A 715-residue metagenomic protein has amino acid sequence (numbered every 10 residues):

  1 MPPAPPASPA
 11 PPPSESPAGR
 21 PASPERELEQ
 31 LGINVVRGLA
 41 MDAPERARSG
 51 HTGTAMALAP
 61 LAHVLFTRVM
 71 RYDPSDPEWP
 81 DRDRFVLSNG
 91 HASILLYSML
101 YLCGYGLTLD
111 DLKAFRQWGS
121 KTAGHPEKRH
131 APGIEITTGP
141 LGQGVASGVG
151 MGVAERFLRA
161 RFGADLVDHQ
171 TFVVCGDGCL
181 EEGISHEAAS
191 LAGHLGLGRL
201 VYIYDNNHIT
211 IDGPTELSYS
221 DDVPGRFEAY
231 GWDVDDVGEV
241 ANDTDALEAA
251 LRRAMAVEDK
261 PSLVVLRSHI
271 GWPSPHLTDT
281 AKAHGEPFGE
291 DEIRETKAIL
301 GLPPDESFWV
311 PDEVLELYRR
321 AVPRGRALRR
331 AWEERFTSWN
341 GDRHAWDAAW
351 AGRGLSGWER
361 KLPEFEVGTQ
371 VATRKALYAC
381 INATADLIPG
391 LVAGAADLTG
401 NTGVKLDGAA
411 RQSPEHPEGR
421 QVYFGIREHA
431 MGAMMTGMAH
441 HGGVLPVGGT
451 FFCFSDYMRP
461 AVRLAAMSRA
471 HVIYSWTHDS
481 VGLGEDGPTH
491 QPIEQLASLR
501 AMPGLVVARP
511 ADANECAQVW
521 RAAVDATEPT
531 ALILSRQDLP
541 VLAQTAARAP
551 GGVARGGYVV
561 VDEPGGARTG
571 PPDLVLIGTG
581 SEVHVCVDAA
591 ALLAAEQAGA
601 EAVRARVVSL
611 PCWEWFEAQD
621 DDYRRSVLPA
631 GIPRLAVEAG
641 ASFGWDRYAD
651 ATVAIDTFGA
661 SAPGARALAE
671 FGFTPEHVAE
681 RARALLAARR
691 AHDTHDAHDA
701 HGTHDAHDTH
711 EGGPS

Functional and structural regions predicted by a protein language model:
R26, A43-T52, P80-S88, A131-G142 (+2 more regions): A short glycine/serine-rich beta->alpha loop
V35-S49, Y204-N207: N-terminal capping segment at the start of a domain
A47, D83-R84, I134-T137, A164-E182 (+5 more regions): A short, small-residue-rich loop immediately preceding and capping a beta-strand
A57-L195, K405-L406, M434, M438 (+1 more regions): Cofactor-binding active-site loop characterized by glycine-rich and histidine/acidic residues
D73-P74, E155-D165, H440-Y457, V472 (+1 more regions): Glycine-rich phosphate/pyrophosphate-binding loops and their adjacent beta-strand/loop elements at enzyme active sites
P80-D81, S262-S356: Terminal amphipathic helices with adjacent charged low-complexity linkers/tails
Q117-R129, S147, F157-D168, S185-W309 (+4 more regions): Thiamine diphosphate
R330-H471, E528, A549-V559, I577-G580 (+2 more regions): Non-catalytic terminal/interface segments that mediate subunit docking, oligomerization, and allosteric communication
